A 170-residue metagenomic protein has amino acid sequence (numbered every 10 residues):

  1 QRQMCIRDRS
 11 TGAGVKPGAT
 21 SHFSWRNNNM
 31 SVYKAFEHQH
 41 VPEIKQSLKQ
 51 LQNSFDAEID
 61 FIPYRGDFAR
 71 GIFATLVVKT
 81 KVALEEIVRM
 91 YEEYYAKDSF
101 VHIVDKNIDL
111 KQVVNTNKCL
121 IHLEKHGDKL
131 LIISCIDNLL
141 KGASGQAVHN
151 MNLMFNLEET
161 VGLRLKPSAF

Functional and structural regions predicted by a protein language model:
Q1-I6: Short, small-residue-biased leader/transition segments that mark boundaries at the very start of proteins
S10-I133: C-terminal substrate-binding/catalytic lobe of Rossmann-fold NAD(P)-dependent oxidoreductases
E93-A96, K111-F170: C-terminal helical cap and adjacent loop that interface with cofactors, partners, or active-site loops
